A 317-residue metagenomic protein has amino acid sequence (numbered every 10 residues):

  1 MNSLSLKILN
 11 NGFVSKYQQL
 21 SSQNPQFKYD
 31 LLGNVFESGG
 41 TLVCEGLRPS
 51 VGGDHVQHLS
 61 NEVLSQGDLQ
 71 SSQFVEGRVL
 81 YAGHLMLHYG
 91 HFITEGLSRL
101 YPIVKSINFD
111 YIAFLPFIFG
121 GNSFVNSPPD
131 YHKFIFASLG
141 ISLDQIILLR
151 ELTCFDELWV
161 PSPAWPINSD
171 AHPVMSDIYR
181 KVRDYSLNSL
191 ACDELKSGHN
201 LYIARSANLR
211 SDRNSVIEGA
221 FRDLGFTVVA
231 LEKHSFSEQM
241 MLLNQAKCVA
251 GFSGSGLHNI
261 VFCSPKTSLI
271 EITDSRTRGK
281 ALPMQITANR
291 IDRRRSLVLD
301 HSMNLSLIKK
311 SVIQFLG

Functional and structural regions predicted by a protein language model:
M1-G317: The feature primarily captures lumenal catalytic ectodomains of type II secretory-pathway glycosyltransferases
